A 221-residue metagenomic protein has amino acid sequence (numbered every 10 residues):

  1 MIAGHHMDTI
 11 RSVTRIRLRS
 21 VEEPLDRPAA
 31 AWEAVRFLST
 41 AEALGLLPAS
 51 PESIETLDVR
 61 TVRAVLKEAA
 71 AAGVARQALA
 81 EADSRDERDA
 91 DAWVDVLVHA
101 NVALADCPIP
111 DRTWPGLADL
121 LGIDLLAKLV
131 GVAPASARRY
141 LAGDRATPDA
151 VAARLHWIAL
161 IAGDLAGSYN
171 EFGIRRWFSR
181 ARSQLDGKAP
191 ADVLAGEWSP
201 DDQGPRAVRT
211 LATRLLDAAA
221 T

Functional and structural regions predicted by a protein language model:
M1-T221: Non-transmembrane "mature" sequence context
